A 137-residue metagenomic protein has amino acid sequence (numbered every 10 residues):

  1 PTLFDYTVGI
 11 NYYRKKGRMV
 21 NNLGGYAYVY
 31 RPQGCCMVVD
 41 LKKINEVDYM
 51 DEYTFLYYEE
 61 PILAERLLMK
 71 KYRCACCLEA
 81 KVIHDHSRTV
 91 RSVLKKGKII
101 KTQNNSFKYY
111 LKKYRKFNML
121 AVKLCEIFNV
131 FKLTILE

Functional and structural regions predicted by a protein language model:
P1, V20-G24, P32-G34, Y109-F117: Short, exposed beta-strand "edge-strand" segments with a Pro/Gly-rich flavor and a Y/T-containing core
P1-F4, D40, F107: Generic structural signal for conserved hydrophobic packing positions in ordered secondary structure
P1-V29: Short, flexible, basic/aromatic active-site loop/helix in glycosyltransferases
P1-V8, V47-E52, A75, I100 (+1 more regions): Membrane-proximal envelope and lipid/glycan-remodeling enzymes
N11-V20, E52-P61, I100-Q103: Short charge-dense sequence patches
N22-G25, Y30-K81: A short, conserved alpha-helix in the catalytic core of glycosyltransferases
A64-E137: Active-site-adjacent helix/loop segment of glycosyltransferases that harbors family-specific signature motifs
